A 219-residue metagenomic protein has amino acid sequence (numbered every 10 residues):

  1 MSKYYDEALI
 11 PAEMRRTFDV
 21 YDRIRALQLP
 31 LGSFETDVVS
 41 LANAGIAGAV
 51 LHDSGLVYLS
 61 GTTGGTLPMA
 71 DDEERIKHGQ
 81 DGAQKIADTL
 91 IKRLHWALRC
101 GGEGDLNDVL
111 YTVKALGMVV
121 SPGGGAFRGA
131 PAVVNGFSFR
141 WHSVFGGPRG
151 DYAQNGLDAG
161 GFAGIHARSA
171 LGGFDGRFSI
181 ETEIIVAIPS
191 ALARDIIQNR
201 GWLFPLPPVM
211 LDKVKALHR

Functional and structural regions predicted by a protein language model:
M1-K92, W96-L110, G123-R219: N-terminal presequence-like segments and the immediate start of the first folded domain
K114-S121: Short glycine-rich or small-residue beta-strand-to-loop segments that form or flank ligand, phosphate, metal/Fe-S
